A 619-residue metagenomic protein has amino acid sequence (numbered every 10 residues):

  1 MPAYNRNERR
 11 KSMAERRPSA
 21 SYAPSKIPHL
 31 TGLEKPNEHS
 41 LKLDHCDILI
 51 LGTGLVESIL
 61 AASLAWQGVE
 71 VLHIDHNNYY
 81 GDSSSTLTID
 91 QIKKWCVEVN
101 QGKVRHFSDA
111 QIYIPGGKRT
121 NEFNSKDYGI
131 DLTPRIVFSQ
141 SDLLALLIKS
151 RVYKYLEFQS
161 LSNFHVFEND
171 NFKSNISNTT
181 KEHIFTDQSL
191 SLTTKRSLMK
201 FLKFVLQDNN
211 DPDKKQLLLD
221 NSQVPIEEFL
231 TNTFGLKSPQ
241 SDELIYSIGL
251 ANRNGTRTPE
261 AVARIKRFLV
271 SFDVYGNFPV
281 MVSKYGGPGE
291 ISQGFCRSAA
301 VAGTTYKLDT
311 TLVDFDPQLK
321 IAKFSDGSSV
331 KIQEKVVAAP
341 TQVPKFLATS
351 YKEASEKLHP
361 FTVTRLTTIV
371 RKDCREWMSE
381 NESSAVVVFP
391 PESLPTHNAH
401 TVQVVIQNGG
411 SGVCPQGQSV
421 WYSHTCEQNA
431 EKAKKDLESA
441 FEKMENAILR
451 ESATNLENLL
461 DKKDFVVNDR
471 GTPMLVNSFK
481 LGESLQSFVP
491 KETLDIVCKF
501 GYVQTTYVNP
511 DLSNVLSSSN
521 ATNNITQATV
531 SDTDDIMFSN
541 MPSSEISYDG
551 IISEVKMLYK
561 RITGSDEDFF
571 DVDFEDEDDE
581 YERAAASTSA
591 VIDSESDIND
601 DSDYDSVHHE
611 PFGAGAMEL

Functional and structural regions predicted by a protein language model:
P2-I48, W66-E70, I89-P115, R119 (+1 more regions): Extreme N-terminal leader/targeting segments of oxidoreductases
G52-L55: Glycine-rich Rossmann-fold phosphate-binding loop(s) that bind the pyrophosphate of adenine dinucleotide cofactors
A61, A65: Gly/Ala-rich phosphate-binding loop of Rossmann-like dinucleotide-binding domains, activating on the conserved
H76-S162: N-terminal FAD cofactor-binding segment of flavoenzymes
D131-P134, Q140-V270, M281-S283: Rossmann-like flavin
Y155-Q159, V301-L312: A conserved beta-strand/loop element that lines the FAD pocket in flavoprotein oxidoreductases
P279-S283, Q293-A302, T311-A453: Mid-domain catalytic core of redox enzymes that form a hydrophobic substrate pocket/lid adjacent to a catalytic redox
V413-L619: Conserved flavin/dinucleotide-binding core of flavoenzymes
